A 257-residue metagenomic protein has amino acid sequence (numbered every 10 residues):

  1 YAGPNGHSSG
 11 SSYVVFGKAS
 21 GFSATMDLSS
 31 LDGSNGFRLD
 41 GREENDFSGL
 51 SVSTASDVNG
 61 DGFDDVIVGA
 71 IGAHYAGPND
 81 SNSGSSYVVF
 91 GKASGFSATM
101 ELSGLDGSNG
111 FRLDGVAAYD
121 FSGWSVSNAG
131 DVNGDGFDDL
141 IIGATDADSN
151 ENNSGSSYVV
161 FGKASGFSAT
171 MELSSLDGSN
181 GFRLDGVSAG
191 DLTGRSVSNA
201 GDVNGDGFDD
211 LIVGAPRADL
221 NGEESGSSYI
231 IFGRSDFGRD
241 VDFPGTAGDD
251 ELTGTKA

Functional and structural regions predicted by a protein language model:
Y1-T246, E251-G254: Conserved beta-strand/short-helix segments that make up beta-rich extracellular adhesion/recognition modules
